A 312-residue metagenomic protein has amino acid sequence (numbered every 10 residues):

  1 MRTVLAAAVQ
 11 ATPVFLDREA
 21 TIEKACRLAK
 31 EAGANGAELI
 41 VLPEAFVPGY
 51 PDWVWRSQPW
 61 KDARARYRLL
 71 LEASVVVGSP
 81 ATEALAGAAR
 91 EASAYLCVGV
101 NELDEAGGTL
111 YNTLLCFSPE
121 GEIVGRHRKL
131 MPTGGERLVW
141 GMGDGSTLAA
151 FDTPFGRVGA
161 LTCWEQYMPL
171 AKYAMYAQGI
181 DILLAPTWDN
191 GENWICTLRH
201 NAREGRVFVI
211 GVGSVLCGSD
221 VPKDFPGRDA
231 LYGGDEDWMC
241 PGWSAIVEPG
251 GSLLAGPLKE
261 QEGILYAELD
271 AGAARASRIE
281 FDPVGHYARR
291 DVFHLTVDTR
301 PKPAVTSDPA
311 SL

Functional and structural regions predicted by a protein language model:
M1-A8: Extreme N-terminal starter segment of soluble prokaryotic enzymes
T3, F117-P119, V247-P249: Short, acidic, Ser/Thr-enriched surface-loop or helix-capping motifs
A7, L115-F117, A245, L265: Conserved hydrophobic/aromatic positions in well-ordered beta-strands
R18, K30-P119, D189-G191, I195-V207: Cys-nucleophile CN-hydrolase/nitrilase-fold catalytic domain and related Cys-dependent amidase chemistry that acts on
T82-E83, G87, L103-I182, P186-H200 (+2 more regions): Active-site catalytic loop in hydrolytic enzyme cores
A150, S214-L312: C-terminal beta-strand edge segments of enzyme domains
